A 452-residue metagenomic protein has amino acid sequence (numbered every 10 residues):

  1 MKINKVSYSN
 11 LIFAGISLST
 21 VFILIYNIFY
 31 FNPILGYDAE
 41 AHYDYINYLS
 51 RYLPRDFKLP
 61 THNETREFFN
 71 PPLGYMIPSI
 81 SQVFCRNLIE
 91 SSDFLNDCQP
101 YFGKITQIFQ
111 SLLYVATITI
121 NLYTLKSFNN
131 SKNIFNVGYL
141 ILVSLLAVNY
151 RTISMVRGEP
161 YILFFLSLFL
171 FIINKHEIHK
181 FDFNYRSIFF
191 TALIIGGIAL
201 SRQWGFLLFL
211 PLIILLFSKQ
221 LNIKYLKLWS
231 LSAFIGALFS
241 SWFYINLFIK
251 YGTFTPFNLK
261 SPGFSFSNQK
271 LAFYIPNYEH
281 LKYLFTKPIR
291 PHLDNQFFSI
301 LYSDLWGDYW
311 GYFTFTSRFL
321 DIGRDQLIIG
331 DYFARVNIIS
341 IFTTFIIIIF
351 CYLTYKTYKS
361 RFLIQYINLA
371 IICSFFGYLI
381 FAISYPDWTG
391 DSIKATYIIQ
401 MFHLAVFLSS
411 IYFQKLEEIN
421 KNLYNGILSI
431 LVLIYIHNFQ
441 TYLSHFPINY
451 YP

Functional and structural regions predicted by a protein language model:
K2, T117-Y123, F217, D304 (+3 more regions): Hydrophobic, aromatic-rich transmembrane alpha-helices and their immediate juxtamembrane boundary segments
I3, K175-K180, L208-A237: Perimembrane helix-loop-helix junctions
I12-A14, I89-P100, I118-L145, L163-F164: Transmembrane-helix signature of polytopic, membrane-embedded enzymes that assemble or transfer cell-envelope glycans
I23-Y26, E40-L73, I80-S92, K270: Extracytosolic helix-loop segments that constitute the early lumenal/periplasmic catalytic or substrate-binding loops
G36, V148-I162: Short acidic/glycine- and proline-prone juxtamembrane loop motifs at membrane-interface regions of multi-pass membrane
P72, M76, I80, N87-T119: Loop-to-helix entry region of an early transmembrane alpha helix in multi-pass inner-membrane enzymes
S187-Q203, I213, I235-L238: Membrane-interface alpha helices of multi-pass inner-membrane proteins
Y225-F345: Membrane-lumen/periplasm interface segments of specific transmembrane helices in polyprenyl phosphate-linked
